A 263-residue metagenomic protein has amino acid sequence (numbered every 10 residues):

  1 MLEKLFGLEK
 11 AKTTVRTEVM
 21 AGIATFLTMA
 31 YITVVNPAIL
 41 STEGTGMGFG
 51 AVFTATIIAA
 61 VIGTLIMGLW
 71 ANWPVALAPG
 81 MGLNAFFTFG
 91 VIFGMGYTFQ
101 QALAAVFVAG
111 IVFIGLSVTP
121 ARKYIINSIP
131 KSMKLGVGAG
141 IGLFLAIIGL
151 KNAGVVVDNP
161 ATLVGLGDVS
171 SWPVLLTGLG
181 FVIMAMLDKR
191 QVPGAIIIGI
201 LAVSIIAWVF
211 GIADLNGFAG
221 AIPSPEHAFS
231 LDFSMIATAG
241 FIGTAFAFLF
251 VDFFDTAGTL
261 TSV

Functional and structural regions predicted by a protein language model:
M1-F53, V164-L166, I197-V263: Helix-loop-helix hairpins and the membrane-proximal interhelical loops of multi-pass alpha-helical transport proteins
M20-V169: Early transmembrane hairpin of solute transport permeases
A24-T28, I148-K151, V155, L187-V192 (+1 more regions): Generic secondary-structure signature for well-ordered alpha-helical cores
G63-V75, A185-K189, A247-D255: Transmembrane alpha-helix interface/packing and boundary motifs in multi-pass membrane proteins, characterized by
M67-G68, F113, S117, M184 (+3 more regions): Structural signal for membrane-spanning alpha-helices in multi-pass inner-membrane proteins, emphasizing helix cores
M81, V106-V108, V137, V174-V182 (+1 more regions): Hydrophobic mid-bilayer segments of alpha-helices in multi-pass membrane transport proteins, especially secondary
T162-D188: Active-site glycine-rich loop that binds ribose-phosphate moieties when present
